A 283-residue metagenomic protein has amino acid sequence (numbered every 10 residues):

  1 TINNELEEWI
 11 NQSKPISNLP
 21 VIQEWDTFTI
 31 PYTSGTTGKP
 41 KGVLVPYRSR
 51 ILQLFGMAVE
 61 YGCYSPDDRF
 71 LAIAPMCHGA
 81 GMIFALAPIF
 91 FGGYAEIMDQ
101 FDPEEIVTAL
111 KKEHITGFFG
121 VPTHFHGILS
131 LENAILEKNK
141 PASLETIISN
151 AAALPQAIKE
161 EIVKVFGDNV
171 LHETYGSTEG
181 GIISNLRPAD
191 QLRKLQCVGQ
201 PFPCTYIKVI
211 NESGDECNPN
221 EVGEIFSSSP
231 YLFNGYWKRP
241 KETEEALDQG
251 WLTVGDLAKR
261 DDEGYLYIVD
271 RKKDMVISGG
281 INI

Functional and structural regions predicted by a protein language model:
T1, K41-L44, A72, Y94-Q100 (+1 more regions): Short beta-strand->loop structural element characteristic of the AMP-binding/adenylate-forming
T1-E24, L131-A134: ANL superfamily adenylate-forming
K14-W25, I30-L71, I83, G93 (+1 more regions): Conserved adenylate-forming
T27, T33-T36, F70, M76 (+6 more regions): Conserved S/T- and glycine-rich ATP-binding loop of Class I adenylate-forming
I51-R69, C77-G117, L131: Conserved AMP-binding/adenylation subdomain of ANL enzymes
F90, I115-G120, L129-R193, Y206: Gly/Ser/Thr-rich phosphate-binding loop
A151, G176, G199, D256 (+1 more regions): Active-site glycine-centered loops adjacent to acidic/histidine catalytic or metal-binding residues that shape
D215-N220, E224-I283: Conserved ATP-binding/catalytic segment of the ANL
